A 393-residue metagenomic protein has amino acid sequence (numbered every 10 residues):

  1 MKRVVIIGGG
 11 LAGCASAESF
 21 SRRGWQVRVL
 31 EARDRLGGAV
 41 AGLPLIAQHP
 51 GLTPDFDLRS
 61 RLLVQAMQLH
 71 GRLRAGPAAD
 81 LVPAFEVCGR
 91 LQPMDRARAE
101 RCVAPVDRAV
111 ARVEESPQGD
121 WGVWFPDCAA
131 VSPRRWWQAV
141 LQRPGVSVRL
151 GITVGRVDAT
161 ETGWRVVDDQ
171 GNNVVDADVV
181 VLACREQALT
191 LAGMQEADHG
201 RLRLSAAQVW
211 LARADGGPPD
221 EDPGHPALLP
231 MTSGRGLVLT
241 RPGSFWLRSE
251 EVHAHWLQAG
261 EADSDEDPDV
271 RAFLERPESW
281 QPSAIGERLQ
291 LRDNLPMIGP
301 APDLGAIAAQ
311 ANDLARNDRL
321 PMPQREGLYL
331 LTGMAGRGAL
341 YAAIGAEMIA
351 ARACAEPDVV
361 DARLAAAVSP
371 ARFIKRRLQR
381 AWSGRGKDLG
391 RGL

Functional and structural regions predicted by a protein language model:
K2-R28: N-terminal Rossmann-like FAD-binding beta1-loop-alpha1 element of flavoenzymes
A15-R22, G37-A47, L52, L81-F85 (+1 more regions): Active-site substrate-recognition segment that forms the wall of the catalytic cavity or substrate channel
V29-D34: Conserved acidic E/D residue at the C-terminus of a beta-strand in Rossmann-like folds
L45-F125: Dinucleotide-binding Rossmann-like beta1-alpha1 core, especially the glycine-rich loop that anchors the ADP
R59-A66, R98, V123-A139, A259-A262 (+2 more regions): Short beta-strand to alpha-helix junction loop
W124-G163, D168-D169, V175, A183 (+1 more regions): Helical element adjacent to the flavin cofactor pocket in flavoenzyme catalytic cores
E278-L393: C-terminal catalytic lobe of FAD-dependent flavoproteins
